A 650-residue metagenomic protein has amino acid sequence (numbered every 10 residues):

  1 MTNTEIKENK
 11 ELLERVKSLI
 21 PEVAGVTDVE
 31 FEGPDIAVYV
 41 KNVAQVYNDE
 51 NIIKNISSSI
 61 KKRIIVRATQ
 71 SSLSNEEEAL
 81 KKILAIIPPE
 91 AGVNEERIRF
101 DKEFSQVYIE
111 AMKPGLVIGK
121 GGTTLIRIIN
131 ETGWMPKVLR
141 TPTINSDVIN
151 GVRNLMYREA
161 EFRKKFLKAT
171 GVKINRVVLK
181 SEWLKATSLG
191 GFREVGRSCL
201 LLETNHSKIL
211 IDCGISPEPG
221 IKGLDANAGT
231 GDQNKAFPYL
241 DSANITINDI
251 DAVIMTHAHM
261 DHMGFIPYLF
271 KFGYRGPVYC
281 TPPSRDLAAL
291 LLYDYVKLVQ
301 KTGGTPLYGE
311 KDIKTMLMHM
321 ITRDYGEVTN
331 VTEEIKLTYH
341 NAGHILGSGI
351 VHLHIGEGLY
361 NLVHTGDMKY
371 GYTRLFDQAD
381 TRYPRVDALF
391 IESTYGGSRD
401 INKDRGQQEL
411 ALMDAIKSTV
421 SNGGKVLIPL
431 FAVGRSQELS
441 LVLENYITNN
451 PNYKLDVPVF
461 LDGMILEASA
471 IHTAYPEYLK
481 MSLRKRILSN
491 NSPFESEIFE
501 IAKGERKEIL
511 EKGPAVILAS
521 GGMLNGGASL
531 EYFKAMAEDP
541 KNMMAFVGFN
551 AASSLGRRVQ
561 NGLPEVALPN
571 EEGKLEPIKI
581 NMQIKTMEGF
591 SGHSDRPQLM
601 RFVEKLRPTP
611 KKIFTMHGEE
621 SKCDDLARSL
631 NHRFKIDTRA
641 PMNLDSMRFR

Functional and structural regions predicted by a protein language model:
M1-F166: RNA-contacting regions in translation and RNA-metabolism proteins, encompassing KH/S1 modules where present
P34-A37, I64, V107, N248-I250 (+4 more regions): Short, surface-exposed connector motifs at secondary-structure boundaries
R67, G276-R285, F390, L455-A468 (+2 more regions): Short internal beta-strands
G115, R193, H259-D261, I345-L346 (+4 more regions): Gly/Ser/Thr-rich loops at beta-strand to alpha-helix junctions that form or flank small-molecule/cofactor-binding
G151-I254, M263, Y268-E438, E444-Y453 (+1 more regions): His/Asp/Glu-rich metal-coordinating catalytic cores of metallo-dependent phosphodiesterases/hydrolases acting on
L412-L555, N570-K574: Hard-cation-handling environments
L568-V603: Generic long, charged, amphipathic alpha-helical segments
F602-N631: C-terminal structured "cap/appendage" subdomains that terminate the fold
